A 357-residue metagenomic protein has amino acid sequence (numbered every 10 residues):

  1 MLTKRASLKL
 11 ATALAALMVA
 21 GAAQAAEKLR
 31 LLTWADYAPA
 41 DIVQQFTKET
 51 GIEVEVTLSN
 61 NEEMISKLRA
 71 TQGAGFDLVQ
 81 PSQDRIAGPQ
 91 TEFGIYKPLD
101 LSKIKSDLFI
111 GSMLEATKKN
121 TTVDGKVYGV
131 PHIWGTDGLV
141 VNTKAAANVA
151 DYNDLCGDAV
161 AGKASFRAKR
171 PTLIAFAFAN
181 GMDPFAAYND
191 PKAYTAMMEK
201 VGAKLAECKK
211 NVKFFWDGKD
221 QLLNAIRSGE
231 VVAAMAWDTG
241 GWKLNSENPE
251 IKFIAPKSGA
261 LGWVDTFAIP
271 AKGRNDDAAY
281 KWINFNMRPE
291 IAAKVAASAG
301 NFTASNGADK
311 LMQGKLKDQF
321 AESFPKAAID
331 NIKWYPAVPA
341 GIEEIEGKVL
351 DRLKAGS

Functional and structural regions predicted by a protein language model:
A20-A22: N-terminal signal peptide c-region/cleavage motif recognized by signal peptidases
A26-P89: Early extracytoplasmic/lumenal segment of secretory-pathway proteins
Q80-L223: Extracytoplasmic ligand-binding site segments that recognize negatively charged/polar headgroups
R85-G88, A233-E250: A ligand-binding cleft/hinge motif common to bilobed small-molecule-binding domains
G138-A145, A177-A179, V264-N275, I283 (+1 more regions): A bilobed periplasmic-binding-protein/Venus flytrap-type ligand-binding module shared by bacterial periplasmic
M198-C208, E247-A271: Periplasmic-binding protein-like
L261, P270-D330: Mature extracytoplasmic/periplasmic domains
K326-S357: Conserved C-terminal helix/tail region of periplasmic/extracytoplasmic solute-binding proteins
